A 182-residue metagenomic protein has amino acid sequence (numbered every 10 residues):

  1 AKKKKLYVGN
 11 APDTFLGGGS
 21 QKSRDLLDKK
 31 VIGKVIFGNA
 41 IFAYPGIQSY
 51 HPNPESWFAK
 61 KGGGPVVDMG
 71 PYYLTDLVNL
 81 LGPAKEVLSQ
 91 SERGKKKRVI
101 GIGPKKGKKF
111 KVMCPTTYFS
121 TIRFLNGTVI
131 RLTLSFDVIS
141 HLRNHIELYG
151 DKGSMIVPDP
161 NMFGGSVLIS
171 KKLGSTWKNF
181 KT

Functional and structural regions predicted by a protein language model:
A1-K4, W177-T182: Short, intrinsically disordered, charge-balanced linker/junction segments flanking boundaries in proteins
K3-L6, T128-V129: A short helix->loop->beta-strand "cap" motif at the edges of active sites that frequently abuts
L6-Y7, T14-K111: Predominantly a Rossmann-like dinucleotide-binding segment in NAD(P)-dependent oxidoreductases
V8-N10, N39, L132, V157: Hydrophobic residues in well-ordered beta-strands that form the structural core
K34, R131, I156-V157, K178-K181: A sequence-level detector of short linear motifs
E55-S56, K61, I122, L148 (+1 more regions): Short beta-strand element of the conserved SAM-dependent methyltransferase core
T75-G164: Contiguous beta-strand/loop segments that form the cofactor/metal-binding neighborhood of enzyme cores
I146, G164-N179: Short polybasic amphipathic segments
